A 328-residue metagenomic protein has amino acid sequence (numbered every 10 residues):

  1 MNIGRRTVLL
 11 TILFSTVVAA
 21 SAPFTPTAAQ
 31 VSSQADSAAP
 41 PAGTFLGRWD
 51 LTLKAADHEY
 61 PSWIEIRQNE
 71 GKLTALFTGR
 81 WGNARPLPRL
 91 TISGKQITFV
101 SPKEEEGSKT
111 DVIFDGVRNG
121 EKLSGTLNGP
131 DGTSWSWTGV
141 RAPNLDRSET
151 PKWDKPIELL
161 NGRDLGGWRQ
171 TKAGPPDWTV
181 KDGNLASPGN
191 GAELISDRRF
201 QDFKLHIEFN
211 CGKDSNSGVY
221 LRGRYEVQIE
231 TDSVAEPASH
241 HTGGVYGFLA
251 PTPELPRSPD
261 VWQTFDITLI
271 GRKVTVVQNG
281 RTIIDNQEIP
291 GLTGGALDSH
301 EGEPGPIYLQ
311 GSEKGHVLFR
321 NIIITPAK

Functional and structural regions predicted by a protein language model:
R5-L9: N-terminal export leaders
L10-A22: Bacterial N-terminal signal peptides
A20-Q34: Signal peptide processing junction and immediate N-terminal pro/mature segment of secreted/exported proteins
V31-P40, T44-K328: Carbohydrate-interacting regions of secretory-pathway proteins
